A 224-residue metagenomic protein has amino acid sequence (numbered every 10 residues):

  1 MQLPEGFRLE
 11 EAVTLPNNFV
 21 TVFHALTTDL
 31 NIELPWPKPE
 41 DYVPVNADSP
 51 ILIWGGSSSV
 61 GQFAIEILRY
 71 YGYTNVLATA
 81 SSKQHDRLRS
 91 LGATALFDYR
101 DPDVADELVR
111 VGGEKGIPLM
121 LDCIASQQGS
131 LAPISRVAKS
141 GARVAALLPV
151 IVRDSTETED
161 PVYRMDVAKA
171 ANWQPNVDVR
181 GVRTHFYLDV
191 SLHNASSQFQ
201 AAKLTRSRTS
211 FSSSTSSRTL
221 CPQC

Functional and structural regions predicted by a protein language model:
M1-C224: Terminal helix/beta-alpha structural elements that buttress the NAD(P)+-binding lobe
